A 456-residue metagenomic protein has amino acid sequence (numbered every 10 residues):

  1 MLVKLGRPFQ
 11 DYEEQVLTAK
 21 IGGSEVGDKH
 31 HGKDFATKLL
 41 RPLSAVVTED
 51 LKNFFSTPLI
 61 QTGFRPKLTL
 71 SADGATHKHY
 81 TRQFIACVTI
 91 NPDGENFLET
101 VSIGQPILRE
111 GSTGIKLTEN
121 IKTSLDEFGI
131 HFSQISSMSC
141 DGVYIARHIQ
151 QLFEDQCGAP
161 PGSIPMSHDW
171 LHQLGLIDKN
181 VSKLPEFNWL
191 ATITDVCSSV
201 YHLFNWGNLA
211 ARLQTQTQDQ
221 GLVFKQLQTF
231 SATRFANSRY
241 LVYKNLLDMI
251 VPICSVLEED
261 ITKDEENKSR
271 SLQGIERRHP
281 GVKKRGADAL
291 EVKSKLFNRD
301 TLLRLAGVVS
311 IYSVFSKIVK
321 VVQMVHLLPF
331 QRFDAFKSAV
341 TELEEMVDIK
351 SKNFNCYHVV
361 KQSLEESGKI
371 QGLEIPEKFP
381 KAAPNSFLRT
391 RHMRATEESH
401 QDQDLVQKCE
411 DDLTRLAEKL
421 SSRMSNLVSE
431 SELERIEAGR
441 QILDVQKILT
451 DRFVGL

Functional and structural regions predicted by a protein language model:
M1-Q218: Active-site neighborhood segments
T123, E127-G455: A eukaryotic "domain-edge + linker/cap" signature
